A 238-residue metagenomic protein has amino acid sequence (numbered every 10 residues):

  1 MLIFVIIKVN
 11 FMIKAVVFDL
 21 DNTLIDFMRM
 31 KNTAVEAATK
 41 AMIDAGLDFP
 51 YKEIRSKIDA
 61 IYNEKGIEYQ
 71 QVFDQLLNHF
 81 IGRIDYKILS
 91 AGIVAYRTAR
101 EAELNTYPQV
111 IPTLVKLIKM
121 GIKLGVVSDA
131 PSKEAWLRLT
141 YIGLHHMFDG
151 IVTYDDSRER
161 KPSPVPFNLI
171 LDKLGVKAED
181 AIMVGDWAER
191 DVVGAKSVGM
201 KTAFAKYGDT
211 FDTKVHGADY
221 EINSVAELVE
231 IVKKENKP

Functional and structural regions predicted by a protein language model:
I3-V16, M28-R29, H79, I111 (+1 more regions): Asp-based, Mg2+/Mn2+-dependent phosphohydrolase catalytic module
F11-P112, K133: N-terminal helical cap/lid subdomain that shapes the substrate entry/recognition surface in HAD-like hydrolases
